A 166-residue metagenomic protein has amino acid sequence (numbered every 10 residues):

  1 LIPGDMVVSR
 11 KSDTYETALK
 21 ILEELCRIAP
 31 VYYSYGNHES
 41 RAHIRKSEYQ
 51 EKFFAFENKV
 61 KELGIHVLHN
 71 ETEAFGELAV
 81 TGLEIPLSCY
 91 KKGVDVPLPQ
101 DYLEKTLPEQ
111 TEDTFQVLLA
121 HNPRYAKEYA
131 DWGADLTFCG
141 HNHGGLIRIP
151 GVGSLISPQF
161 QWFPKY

Functional and structural regions predicted by a protein language model:
L1-H66: Membrane-embedded segments
G4-D5, P30, G36, G82 (+3 more regions): Glycine-centered flexibility sites
D5-D13, L118-N122, G145-L146: Short charge-dense sequence patches
K11, H43, C89, I147 (+1 more regions): Residue-level recognition of conserved structural "scaffold" positions that shape functional pockets and channels
E16-T17, E48, G76, V152 (+1 more regions): Generic secondary-structure boundary signal with a strong preference for alpha-helix termini
E23, N122-Y166: Conserved beta-sheet core of the metallophosphoesterase superfamily
Y32-Y33, H38, F115, Y129 (+1 more regions): Aromatic side chains
E39-F138, N142-H143: Conserved catalytic scaffold of divalent metal-dependent phosphoesterases
